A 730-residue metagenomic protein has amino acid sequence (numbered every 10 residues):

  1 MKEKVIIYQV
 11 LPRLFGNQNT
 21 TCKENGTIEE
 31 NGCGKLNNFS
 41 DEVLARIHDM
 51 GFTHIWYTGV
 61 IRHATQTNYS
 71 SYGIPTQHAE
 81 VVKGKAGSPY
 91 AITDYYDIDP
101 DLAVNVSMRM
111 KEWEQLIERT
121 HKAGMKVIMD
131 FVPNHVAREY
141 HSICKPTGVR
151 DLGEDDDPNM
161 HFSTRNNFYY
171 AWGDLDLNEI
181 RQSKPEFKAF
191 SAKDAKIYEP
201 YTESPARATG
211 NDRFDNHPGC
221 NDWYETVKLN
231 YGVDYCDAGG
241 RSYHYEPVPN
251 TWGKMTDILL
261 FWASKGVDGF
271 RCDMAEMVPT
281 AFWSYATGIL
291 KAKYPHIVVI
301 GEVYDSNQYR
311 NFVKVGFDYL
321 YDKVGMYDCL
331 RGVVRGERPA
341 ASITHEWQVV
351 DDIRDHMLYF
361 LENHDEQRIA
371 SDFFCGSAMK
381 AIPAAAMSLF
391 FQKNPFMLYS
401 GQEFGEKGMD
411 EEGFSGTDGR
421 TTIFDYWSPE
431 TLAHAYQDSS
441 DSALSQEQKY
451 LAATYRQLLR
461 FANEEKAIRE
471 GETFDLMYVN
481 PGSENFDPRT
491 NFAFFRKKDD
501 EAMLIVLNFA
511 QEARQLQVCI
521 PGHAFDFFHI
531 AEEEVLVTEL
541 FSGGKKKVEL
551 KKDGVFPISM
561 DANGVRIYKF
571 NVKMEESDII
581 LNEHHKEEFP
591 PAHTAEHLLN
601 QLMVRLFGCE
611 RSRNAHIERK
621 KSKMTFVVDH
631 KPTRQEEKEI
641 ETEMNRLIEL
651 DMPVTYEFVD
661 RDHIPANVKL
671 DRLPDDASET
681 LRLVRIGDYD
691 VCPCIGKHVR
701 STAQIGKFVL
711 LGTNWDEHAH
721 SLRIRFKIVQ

Functional and structural regions predicted by a protein language model:
M1-M129, N134-N166, A171-E199, P218-W223 (+2 more regions): N-terminal structural segment of carbohydrate-active enzymes
R13, N17-N37, P89-M110, E225-T251 (+4 more regions): The substrate-binding groove and active-site-proximal loops of carbohydrate-active enzymes, especially glycoside
Q18, T27, T65, E80-V81 (+4 more regions): Loop/helix patches that line or flank the sugar-binding groove of alpha-linked glycan CAZymes
A137-T147, T280-A292, V303-V334, K407-S415: Substrate-binding cleft/loops of secretory-pathway carbohydrate-active enzymes
N221-Y309: Active-site neighborhood of glycoside hydrolase catalytic domains
N307-K393: Noncatalytic carbohydrate-binding groove/subsite architecture in carbohydrate-active enzymes
A510-E575: C-terminal beta-sandwich/jelly-roll accessory domains of carbohydrate-active enzymes
M574-Q730: Active-/binding-site microenvironments in catalytic and ligand-binding cores
